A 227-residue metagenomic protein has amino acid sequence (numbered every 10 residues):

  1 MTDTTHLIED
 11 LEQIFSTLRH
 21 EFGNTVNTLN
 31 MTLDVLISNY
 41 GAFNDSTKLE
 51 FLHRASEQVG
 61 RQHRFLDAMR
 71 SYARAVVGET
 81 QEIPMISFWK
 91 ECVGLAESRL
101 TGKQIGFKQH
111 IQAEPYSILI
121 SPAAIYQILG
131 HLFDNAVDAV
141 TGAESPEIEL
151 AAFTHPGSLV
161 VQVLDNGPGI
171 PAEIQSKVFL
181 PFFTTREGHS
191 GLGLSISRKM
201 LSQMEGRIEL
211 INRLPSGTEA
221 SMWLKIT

Functional and structural regions predicted by a protein language model:
M1-I14, F22-G60: Histidine phosphotransfer helical core of two-component systems
T28-T32, K48-R99: Conserved DHp (HisKA) dimerization/phosphotransfer helix of two-component histidine kinases, i.e., the long coiled-coil
G106-Y116: Conserved catalytic submotifs in the C-terminal HATPase_c
S145-G157: Short beta-strand/loop element within the Bergerat-fold HATPase_c
D165: Acidic ATP/Mg2+-coordinating residue in the GHKL
I170-P181: Short conserved segment of the HATPase_c
L201-S202: Detector for a conserved hydrophobic position within an alpha-helical segment of the HATPase_c
